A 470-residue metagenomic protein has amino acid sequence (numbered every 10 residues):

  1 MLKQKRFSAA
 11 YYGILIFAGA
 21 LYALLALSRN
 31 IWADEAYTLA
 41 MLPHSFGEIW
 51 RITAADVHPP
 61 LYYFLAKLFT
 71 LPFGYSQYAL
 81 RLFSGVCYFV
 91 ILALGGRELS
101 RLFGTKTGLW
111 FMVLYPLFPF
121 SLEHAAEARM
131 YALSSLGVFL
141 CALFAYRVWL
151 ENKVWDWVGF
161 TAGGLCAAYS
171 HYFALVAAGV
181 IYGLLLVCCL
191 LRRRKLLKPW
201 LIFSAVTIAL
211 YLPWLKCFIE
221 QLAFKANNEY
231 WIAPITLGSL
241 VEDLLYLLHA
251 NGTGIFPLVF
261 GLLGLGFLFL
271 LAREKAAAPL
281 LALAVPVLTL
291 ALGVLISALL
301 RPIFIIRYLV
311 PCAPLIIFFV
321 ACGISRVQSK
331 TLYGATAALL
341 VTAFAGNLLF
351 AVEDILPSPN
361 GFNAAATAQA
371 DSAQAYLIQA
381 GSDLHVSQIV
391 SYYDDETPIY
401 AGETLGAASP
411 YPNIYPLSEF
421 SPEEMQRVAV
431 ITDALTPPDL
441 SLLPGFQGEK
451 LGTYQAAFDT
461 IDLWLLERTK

Functional and structural regions predicted by a protein language model:
M1-K5: Short, Lys/Arg-rich, polar N-terminal cytosolic tail immediately upstream of the first transmembrane signal-anchor
F7-R468: Terminal, non-globular segments
